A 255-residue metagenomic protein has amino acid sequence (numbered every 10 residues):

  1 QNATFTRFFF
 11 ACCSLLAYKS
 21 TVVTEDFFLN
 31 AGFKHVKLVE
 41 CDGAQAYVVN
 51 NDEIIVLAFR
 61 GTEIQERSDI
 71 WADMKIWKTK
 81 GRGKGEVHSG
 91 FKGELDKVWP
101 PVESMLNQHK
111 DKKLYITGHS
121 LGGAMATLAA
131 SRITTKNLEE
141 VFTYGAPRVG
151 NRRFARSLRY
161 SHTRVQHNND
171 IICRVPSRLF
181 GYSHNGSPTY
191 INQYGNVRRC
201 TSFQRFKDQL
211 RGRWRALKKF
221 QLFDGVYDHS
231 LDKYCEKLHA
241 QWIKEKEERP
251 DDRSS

Functional and structural regions predicted by a protein language model:
Q1-T117, L121-S255: Non-catalytic, mobile gating and regulatory segments of ester bond hydrolases
